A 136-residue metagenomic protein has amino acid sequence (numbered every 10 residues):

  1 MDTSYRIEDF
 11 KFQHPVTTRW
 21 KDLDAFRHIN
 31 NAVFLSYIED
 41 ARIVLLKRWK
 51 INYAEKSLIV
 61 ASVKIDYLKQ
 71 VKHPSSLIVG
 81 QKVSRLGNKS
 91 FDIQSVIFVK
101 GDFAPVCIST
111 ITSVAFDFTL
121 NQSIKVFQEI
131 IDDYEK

Functional and structural regions predicted by a protein language model:
M1, E8-H14, S62, Y67 (+2 more regions): HotDog/MaoC-like acyl-thioester-processing domains
M1-A61, D117-K136: Hot-dog-fold acyl-thioester-processing enzymes
